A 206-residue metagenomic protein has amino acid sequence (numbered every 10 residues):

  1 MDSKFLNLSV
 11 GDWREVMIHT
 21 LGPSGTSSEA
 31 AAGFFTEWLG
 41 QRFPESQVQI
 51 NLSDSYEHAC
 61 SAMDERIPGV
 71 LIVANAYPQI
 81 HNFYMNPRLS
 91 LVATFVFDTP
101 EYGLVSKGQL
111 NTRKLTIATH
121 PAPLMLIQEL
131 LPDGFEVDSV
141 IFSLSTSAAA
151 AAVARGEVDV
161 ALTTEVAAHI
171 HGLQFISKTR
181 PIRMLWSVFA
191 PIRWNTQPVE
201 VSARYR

Functional and structural regions predicted by a protein language model:
M1-R206: Domain-level signature for soluble enzymes in the chorismate/prephenate branch of the shikimate pathway
